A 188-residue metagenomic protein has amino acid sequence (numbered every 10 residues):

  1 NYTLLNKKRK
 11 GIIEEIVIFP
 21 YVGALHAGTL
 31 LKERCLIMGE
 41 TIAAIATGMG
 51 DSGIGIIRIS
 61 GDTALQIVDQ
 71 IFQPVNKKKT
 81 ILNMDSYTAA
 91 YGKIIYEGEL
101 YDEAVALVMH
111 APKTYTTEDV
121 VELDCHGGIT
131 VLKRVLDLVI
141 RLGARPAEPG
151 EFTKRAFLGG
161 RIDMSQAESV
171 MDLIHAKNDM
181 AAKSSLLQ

Functional and structural regions predicted by a protein language model:
Y2-T3, K10-I13, L30: Short terminal hydrophobic/aromatic SLiMs and anchors at protein ends
K8, F19, G23-A24: Intrinsic, low-complexity polybasic segments
G11-V17, L36: Generic short N-terminal amphipathic or hydrophobic helices
R34-K183, L187-Q188: A glycine-rich (often HGG/GG-containing) alpha/beta subdomain
